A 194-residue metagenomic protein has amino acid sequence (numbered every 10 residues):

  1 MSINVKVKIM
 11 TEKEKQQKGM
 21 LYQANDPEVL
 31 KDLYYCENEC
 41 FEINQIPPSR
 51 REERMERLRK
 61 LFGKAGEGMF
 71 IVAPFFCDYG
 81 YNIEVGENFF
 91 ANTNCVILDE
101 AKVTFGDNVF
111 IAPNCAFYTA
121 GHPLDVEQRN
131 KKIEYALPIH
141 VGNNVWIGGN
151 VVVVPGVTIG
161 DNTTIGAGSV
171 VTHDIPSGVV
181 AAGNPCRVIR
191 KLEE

Functional and structural regions predicted by a protein language model:
M1-G68, C186-R190: Terminal amphipathic alpha-helical/low-complexity segments used for targeting or macromolecular assembly
K13-E14, L61, K131, P138 (+1 more regions): Short secondary-structure boundary/capping segments
P48, F75-V85, F90-T158, N184-E194: Flexible, glycine/small-residue-enriched loop-and-beta-strand segment within the central core of proteins
R57, A73-P74: Arg/Lys-rich RNA-binding interfaces used to dock onto structured RNA substrates
F70, Y79, T104, H140-G142 (+3 more regions): A generic "structured core" feature
P176-S177, A182-P185: Acidic, glycine-centered active-site loop in nucleotide-sugar glycosyltransferases
